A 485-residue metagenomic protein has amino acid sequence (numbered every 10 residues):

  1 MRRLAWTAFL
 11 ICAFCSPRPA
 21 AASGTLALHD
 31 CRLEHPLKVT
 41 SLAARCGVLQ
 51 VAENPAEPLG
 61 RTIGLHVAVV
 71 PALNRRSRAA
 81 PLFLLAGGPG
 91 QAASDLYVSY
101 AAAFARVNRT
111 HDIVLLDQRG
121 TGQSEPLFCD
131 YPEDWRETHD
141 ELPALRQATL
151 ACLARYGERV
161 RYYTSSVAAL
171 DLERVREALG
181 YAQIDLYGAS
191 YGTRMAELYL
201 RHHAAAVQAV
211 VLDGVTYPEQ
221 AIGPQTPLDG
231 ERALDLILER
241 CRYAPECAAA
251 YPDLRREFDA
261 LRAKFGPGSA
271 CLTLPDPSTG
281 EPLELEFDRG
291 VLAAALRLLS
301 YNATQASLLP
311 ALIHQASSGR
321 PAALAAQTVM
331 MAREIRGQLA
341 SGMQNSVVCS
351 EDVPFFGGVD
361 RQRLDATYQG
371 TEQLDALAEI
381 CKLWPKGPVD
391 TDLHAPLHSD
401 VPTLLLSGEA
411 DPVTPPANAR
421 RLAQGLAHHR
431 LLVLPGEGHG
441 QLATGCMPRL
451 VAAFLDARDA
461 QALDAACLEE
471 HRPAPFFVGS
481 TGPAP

Functional and structural regions predicted by a protein language model:
M1-T7: Bacterial N-terminal signal peptides that target proteins for export
T7-S16: Bacterial N-terminal signal peptides
R18-A21: Sec/Tat signal peptide C-region and signal peptidase I cleavage site
S23-V291, S346-P485: Gly/Pro-rich cap/lid or specificity-loop segments adjacent to the active site
T216-L234, L312-S317, P321-R333: Flexible "cap/lid" loop of the alpha/beta hydrolase fold
P275-A294, Y301-T304, E334-G342: Structural motif
S300-H314, S318, P354-V359, V389: Short helix-capping/linker segments at secondary-structure and domain boundaries
R320-V359: Long, low-complexity segments enriched in small/aliphatic residues
